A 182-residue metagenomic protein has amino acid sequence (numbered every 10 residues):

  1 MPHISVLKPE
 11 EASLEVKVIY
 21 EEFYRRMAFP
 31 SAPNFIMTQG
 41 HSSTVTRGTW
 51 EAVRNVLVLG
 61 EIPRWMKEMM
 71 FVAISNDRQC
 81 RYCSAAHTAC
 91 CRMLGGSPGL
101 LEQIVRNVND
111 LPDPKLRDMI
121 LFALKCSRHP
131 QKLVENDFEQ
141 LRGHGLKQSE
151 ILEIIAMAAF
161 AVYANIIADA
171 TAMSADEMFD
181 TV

Functional and structural regions predicted by a protein language model:
M1-V182: Hydrophobic alpha-helical segments
